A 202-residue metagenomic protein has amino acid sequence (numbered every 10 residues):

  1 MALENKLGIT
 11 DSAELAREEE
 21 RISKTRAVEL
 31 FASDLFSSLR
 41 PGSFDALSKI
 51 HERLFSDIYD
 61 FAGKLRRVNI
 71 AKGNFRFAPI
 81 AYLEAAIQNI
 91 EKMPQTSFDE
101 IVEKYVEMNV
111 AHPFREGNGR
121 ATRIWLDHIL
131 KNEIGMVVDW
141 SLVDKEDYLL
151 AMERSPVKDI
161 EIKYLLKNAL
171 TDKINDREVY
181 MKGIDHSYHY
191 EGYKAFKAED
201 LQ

Functional and structural regions predicted by a protein language model:
M1-Q202: FIC/Doc superfamily catalytic core
